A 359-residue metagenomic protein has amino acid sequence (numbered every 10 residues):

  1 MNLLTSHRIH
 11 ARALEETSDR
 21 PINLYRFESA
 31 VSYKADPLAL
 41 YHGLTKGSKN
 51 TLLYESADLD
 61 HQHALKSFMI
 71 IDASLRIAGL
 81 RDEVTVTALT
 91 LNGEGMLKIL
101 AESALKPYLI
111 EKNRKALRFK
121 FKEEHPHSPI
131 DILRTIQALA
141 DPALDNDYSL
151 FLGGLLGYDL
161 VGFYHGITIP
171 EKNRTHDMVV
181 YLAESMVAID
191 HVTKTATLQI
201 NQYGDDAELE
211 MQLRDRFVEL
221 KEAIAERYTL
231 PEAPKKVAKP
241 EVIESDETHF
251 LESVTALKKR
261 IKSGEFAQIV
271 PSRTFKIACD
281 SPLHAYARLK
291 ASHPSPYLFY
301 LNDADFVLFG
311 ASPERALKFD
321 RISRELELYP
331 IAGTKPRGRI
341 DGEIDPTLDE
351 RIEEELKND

Functional and structural regions predicted by a protein language model:
M1-D359: Extended alpha-helical targeting/anchoring segments, especially N-terminal organellar/secretory targeting helices
